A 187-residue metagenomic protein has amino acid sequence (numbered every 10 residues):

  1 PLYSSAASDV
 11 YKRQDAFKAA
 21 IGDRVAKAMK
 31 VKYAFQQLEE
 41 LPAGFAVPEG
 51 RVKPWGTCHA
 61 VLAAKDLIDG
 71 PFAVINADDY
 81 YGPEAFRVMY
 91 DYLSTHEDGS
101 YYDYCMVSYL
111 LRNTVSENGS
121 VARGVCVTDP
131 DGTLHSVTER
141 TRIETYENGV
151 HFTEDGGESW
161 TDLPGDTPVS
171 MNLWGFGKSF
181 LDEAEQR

Functional and structural regions predicted by a protein language model:
P1-A7, Y11: Single conserved hydrophobic/aromatic residue that forms the stacking wall/gate of nucleotide- or nucleobase-binding
Y3, V25-P71: Short phosphate-binding loop-to-helix
D15-I21: Acidic helix N-cap motif at the loop->helix transition within catalytic regions of sugar-transfer enzymes
P71-Y80: Short beta-strand-to-loop acidic/aromatic patch adjacent to the donor-nucleotide binding site
Y81-G82, F176: Hydrophobic/aromatic residue at the end of a short beta strand that borders the catalytic acidic motif
P83-M171: Conserved core of the sugar-phosphate nucleotidyltransferase
L173-E183: Conserved nucleotide-sugar donor-binding and metal-coordinating catalytic region shared by glycosyltransferases
E185-R187: A C-terminal functional module that forms or caps the active site or interfaces directly with catalytic machinery
